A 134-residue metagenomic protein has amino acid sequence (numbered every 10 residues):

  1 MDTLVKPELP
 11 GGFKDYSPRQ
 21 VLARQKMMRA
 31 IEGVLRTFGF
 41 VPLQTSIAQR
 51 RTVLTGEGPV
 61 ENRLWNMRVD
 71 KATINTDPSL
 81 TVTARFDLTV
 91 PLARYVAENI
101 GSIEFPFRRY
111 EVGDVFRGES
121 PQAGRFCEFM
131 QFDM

Functional and structural regions predicted by a protein language model:
M1-M134: TRNA-recognition modules of translation machinery and tRNA-sensing kinases, especially anticodon-binding
